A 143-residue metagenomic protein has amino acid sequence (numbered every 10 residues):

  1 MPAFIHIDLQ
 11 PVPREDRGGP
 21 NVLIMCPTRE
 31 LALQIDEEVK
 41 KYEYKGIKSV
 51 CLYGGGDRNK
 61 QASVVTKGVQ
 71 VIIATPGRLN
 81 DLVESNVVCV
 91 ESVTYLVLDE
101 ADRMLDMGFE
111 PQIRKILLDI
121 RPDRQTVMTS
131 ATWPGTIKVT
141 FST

Functional and structural regions predicted by a protein language model:
M1-T143: SF2 DExD/H RNA helicase N-terminal ATP-binding lobe
